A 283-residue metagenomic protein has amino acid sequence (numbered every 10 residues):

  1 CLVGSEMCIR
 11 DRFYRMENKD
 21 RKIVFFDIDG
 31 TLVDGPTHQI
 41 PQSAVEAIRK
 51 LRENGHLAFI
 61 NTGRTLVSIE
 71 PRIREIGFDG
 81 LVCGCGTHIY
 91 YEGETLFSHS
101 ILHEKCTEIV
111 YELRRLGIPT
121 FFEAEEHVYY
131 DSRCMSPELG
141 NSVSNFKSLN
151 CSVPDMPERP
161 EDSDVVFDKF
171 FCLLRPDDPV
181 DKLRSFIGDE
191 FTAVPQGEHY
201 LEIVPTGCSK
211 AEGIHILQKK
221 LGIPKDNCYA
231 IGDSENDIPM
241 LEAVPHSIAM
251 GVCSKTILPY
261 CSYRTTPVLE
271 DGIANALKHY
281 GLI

Functional and structural regions predicted by a protein language model:
C1-D11: Single conserved hydrophobic/aromatic residue that forms the stacking wall/gate of nucleotide- or nucleobase-binding
F13-K22: Extreme N-terminus of proteins, especially the signal/transit-peptide cleavage junction and the first residues
K22-T37: Asp-based phosphoryl-transfer active-site loop
S43-G140: Active-site phosphate-binding/coordination module
S68-P71, K182, G213, P239-M240 (+2 more regions): Phosphate- and divalent-cation-binding pockets in alpha/beta enzyme and binding domains that engage nucleotide-derived
E112, L116-P119, E123-I231, E235-A243 (+1 more regions): Conserved acidic, metal-coordinating active-site core of Asp-based, Mg2+-dependent phosphoryl-transfer enzymes
A243, G251-I283: Asp-based, Mg2+/Mn2+-dependent phosphohydrolase catalytic module
